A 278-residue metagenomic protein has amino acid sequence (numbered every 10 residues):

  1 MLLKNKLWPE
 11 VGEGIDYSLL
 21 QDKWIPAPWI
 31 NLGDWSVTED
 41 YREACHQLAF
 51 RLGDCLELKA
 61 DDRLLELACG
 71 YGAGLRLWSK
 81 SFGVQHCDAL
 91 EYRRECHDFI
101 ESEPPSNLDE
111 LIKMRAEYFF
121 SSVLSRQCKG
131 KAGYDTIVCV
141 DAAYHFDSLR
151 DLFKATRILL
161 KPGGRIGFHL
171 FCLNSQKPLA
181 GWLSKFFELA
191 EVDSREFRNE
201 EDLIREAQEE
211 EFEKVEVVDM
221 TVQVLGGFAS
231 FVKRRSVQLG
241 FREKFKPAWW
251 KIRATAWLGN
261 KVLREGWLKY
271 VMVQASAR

Functional and structural regions predicted by a protein language model:
M1-D34: N-terminal, positively charged/glycine-rich alpha-helical extensions of SAM-dependent methyltransferases
E43-A60: Conserved alpha-helix/loop element of class I SAM-dependent methyltransferases that forms part of the SAM/SAH-binding
L65, Y71-F120: Class I SAM-dependent methyltransferase SAM/SAH-binding core
S122-I137: A short acidic, Gly/Pro-enriched loop at the edge of an enzyme's catalytic core that lines a small-molecule cofactor
T136-S148: A short SAM/SAH-binding and catalytic strip from SAM-dependent methyltransferases
R150-R165: A short glycine-rich, Lys/Arg-flanked "PGG" loop and its adjoining helix->strand segment in the class I
F171-S194: Short, glycine-/aromatic-enriched active-site segment of Class I SAM-dependent methyltransferases
E216-R278: Conserved Class I S-adenosyl-L-methionine
